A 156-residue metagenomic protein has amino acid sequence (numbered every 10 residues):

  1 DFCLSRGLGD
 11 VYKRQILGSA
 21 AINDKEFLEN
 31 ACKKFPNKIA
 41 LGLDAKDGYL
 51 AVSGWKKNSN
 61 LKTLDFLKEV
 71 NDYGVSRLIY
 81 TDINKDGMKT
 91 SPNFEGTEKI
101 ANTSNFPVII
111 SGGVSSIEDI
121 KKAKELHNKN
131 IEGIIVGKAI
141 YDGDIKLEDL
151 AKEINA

Functional and structural regions predicted by a protein language model:
D1-Y12: Single conserved hydrophobic/aromatic residue that forms the stacking wall/gate of nucleotide- or nucleobase-binding
L4, S59, T63, N93: Short, conserved glycine- and acidic-residue-centered signature motifs in active-site or ligand-binding loops
D10-F27, N84, G112-S116, H127-L147: Glycine-rich phosphate-binding active-site loops on the catalytic face of alpha/beta enzymes
D10-Q15, K33-I39, G74-S76, T103-P107 (+2 more regions): Glycine-enriched alpha-helix->loop->beta-strand junction motifs that scaffold or abut catalytic
K13-D86: Conserved anion-binding
S19-A40, D86-A101, S116-K121, G143-D149: Active-site-adjacent beta->alpha loops and helix N-cap segments on the catalytic face of soluble alpha/beta enzymes
L41, L78, I100, A123 (+1 more regions): Conserved, mostly hydrophobic/aromatic
E148, K152-A156: Enzymes that bind and transform nitrogen-containing heteroaromatic metabolites
